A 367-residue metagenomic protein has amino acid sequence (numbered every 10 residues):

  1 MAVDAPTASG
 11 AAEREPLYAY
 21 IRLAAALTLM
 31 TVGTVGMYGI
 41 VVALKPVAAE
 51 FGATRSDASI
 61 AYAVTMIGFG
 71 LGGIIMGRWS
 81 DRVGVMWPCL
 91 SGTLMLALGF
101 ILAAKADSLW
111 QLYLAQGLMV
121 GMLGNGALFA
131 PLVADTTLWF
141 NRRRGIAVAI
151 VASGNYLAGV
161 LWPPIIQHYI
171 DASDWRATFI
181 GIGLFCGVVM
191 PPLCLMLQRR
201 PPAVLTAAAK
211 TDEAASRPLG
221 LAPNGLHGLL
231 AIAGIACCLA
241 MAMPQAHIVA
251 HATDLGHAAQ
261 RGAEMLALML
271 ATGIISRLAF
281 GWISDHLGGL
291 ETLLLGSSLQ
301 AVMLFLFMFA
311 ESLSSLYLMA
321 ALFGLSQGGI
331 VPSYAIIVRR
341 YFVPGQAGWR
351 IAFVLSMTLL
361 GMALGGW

Functional and structural regions predicted by a protein language model:
I21-R55, G73-M76, W162-P163, M243-V249: Extracytoplasmic
T31, G99, W110-A127, I235 (+1 more regions): Hydrophobic core of transmembrane alpha-helices in multi-pass small-molecule transporters, especially MFS/SLC-type
Y38, M66-I74, G159-V160, L270-L278 (+2 more regions): Residue-level signature of mid-helix packing/kink "hotspots" within the transmembrane helices of 12-pass Major
I40-V47, N224-W282, G289: Extracytoplasmic gate region of multi-pass secondary transporters
L71-W110, S284-L290: Conserved MFS/SLC helix-loop-helix module at the cytosolic interface between two early adjacent transmembrane helices
Q116-S153, I336-I337, V343: Cytoplasmic helix-loop-helix junction between adjacent transmembrane helices in 12-TM secondary transporters
I150, G159, Q327-G328, Y341-W367: A late C-terminal transmembrane helix in Major Facilitator Superfamily
I150-P202: Helix-loop-helix hairpin linking two adjacent transmembrane segments in secondary transporters
